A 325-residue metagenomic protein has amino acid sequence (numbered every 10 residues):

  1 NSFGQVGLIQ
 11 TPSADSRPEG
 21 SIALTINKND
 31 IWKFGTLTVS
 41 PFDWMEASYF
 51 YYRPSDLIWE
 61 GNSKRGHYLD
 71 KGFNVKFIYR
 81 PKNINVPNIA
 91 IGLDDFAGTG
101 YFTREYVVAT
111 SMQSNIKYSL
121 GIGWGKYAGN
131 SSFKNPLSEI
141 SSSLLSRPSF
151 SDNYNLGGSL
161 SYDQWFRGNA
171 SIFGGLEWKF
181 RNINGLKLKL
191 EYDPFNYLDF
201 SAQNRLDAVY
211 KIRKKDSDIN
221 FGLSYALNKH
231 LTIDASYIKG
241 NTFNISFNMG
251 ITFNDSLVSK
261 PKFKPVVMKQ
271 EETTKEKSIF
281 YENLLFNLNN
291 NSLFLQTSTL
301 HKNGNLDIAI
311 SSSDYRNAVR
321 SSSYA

Functional and structural regions predicted by a protein language model:
S2-Y101, Q113-S114, K126, F180-L186 (+4 more regions): Transmembrane beta-barrel domains of Gram-negative outer membranes and organellar outer membranes
I22-L24, G304-S312: Short, aliphatic-rich beta-strand segments
K28-D30, G66-D70, G98-F102, W165-S171 (+3 more regions): Transmembrane beta-barrel outer-membrane domains
G66, P136-S141, R205-K211, I251-D255: Flexible, surface-exposed loop regions and adjacent strand-edge segments of Gram-negative outer-membrane beta-barrel
A90, T299, D307-A309: Soluble periplasmic/extracytoplasmic beta-strand elements of cell-envelope proteins
G98, S313-N317: Short acidic, S/G/P-rich loop/turn micro-motifs used as interaction or catalytic elements
R104-D199: Detector for outer-membrane/organellar transmembrane beta-barrel domains, recognizing the amphipathic beta-strand
L156-S159, Q164, A226-T232, I238 (+3 more regions): Flexible, glycine-rich linker and terminal segments associated with outer-membrane beta-barrel/transport systems
